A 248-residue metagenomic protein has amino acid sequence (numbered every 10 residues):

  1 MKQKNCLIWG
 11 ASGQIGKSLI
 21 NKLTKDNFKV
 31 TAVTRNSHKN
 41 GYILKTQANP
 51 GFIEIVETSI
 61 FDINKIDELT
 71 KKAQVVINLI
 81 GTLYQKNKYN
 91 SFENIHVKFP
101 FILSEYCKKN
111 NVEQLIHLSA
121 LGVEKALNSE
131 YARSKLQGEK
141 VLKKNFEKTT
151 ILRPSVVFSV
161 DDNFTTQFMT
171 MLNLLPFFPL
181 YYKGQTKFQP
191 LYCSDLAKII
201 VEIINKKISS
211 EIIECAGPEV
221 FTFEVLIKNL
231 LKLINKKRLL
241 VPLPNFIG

Functional and structural regions predicted by a protein language model:
K4-F28: N-terminal Rossmann NAD(P)H-binding glycine-rich loop of SDR-like oxidoreductase domains
S18, K22, Y106, V141 (+2 more regions): Rossmann-fold NAD(P)-dependent oxidoreductase module
K29-T31, L83, N90-N145, T149-S155: Conserved Rossmann-fold NAD(P)-dependent oxidoreductase catalytic core, especially the SDR/UDP-sugar
H38, Y42, Q47-I102, Y106-N110 (+1 more regions): NAD(P)H-binding glycine-rich loop region in Rossmannoid oxidoreductase-like domains and their noncatalytic homologs
P50, M169-Y182: A short C-terminal helix-loop "cap" of Rossmann-like NAD(P)-dependent dehydrogenase/epimerase domains
L127-S129, T150-M171, T186-K187, F221: Flexible, glycine-rich beta-alpha linker
N163-F164, K183-I204, E211-E214, V225: Substrate-positioning beta->alpha
I203-G248: Mid/C-terminal beta-alpha module of Rossmann-like enzyme folds, strongest in SDR-family dehydrogenases/epimerases
